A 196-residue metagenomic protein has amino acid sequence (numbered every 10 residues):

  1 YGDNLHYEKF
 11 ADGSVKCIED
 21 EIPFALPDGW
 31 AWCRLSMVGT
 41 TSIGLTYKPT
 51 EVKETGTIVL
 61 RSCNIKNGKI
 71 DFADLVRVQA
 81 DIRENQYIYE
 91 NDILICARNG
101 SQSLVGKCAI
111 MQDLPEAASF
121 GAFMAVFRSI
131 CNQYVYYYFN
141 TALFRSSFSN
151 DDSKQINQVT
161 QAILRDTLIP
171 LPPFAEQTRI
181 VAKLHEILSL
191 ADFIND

Functional and structural regions predicted by a protein language model:
Y1-S14: Extended, domain-scale alpha-helical bundle/helix-rich regions
V15-E21, S36-K48, C63-D92, D113-E116: Sequence-specific dsDNA recognition surfaces
K16-L45, D166, L171-D196: Non-catalytic DNA-recognition/assembly elements of restriction-modification systems
Q102-A109: Short, Lys/Arg- and Gly-enriched loop/turn segments at beta-strand edges
E116-M124, Q133, S153-P172: A short glycine-rich beta-alpha junction/loop motif
N132-L143: Glycine- and charge-enriched low-complexity intrinsically disordered segments
